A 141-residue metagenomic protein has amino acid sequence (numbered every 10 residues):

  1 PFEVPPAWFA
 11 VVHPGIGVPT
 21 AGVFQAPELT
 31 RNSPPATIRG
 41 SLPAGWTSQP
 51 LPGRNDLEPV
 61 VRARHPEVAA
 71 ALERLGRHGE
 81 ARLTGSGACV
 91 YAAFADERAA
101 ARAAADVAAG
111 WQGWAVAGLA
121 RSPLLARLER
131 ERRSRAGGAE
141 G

Functional and structural regions predicted by a protein language model:
P1-E80, A95-G141: Conserved, helical-rich catalytic subdomain that frames metal- and/or nucleotide-binding sites in enzyme alpha/beta
T84-A88: Glycine-rich beta-strand-to-loop/alpha-helix junction loops that act as flexible
C89-A95: Short beta-strand->loop micro-motif that forms the acidic, two-metal-ion catalytic signature in nucleotide-processing
